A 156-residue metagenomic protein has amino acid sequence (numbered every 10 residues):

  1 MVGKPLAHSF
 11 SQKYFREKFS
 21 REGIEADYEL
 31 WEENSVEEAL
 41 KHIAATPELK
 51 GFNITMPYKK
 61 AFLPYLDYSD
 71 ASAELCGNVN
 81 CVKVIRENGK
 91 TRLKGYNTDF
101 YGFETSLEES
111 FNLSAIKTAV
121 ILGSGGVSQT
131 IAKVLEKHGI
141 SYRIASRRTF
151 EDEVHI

Functional and structural regions predicted by a protein language model:
M1-S110: Phosphate/diphosphate ligand-binding glycine-rich loop within oxidoreductases
G3, G95-F100, L107, F111 (+2 more regions): Glycine-rich adenosine-cofactor-binding loop
R147-I156: Adenosine-cofactor binding site in Rossmann-like domains, unifying the SAM/SAH pocket of S-adenosylmethionine-dependent
